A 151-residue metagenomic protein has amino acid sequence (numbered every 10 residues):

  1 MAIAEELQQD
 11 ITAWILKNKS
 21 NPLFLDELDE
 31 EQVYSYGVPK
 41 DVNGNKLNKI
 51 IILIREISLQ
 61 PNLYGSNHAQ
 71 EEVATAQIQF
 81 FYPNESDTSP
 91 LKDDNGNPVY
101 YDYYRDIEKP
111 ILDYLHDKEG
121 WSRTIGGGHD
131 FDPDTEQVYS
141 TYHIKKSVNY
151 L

Functional and structural regions predicted by a protein language model:
M1-K17, I57-G65, A69-V73, D117-L151: Short, charged interaction patches at domain edges and termini
M1-L59, L63-Y64: Small/polar-rich, solvent-exposed N-terminal microdomains that initiate assembly or binding
I11, I107-Y114: Short amphipathic alpha-helices in soluble, non-transmembrane regions that often serve as interface/regulatory elements
K49-I51, T75-Q77, Y139-T141: Broad gene-expression machinery/nucleic-acid interaction feature
Q70-K109: Mid-chain, well-packed structural core segment of small domains
Q77-Q79, D113, H143: Hydrophobic alpha-helical segments of small multi-pass membrane proteins
F80-Y82, L115, E119: Generic hydrophobic/packing signal
